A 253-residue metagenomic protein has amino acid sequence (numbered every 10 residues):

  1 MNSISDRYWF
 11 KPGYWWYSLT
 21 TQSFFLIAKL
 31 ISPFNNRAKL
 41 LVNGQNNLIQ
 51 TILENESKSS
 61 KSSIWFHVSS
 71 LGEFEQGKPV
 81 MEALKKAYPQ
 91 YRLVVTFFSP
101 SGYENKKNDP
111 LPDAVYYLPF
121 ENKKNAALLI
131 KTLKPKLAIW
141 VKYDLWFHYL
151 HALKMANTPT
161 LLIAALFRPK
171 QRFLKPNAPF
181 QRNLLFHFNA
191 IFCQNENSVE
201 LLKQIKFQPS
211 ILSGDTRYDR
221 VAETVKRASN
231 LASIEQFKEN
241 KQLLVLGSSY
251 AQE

Functional and structural regions predicted by a protein language model:
S3-L40: Short hydrophobic helices that act as membrane-entry/anchoring signals
I4, Y8, K29, K39-R227 (+1 more regions): Active-site and donor-binding regions of nucleotide-sugar-utilizing enzymes
S59-W65, F237-V245: Charged active-site motifs of nucleotide-sugar-dependent glycosyltransferases
E253: Oxyanion-binding "anion nests"
